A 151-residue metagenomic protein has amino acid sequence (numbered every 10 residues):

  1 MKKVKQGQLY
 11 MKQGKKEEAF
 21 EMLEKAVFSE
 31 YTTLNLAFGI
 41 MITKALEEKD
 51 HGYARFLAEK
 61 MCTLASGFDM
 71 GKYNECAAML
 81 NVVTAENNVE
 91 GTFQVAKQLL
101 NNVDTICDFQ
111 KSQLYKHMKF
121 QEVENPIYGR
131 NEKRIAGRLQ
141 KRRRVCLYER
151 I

Functional and structural regions predicted by a protein language model:
M1-K5, E30-I40, F68-C76: Generic helix N-cap/helix-start motif at coil->alpha-helix transitions
V4-Q8, E24, G39-L46, A77 (+1 more regions): Amphipathic alpha-helical repeat scaffolds
L9, T43-K44, V82-A85, R138 (+1 more regions): Residue-level signature for tetratricopeptide repeat
E24-T33, E59-M70, Q98-T105: Solenoid-like repeat scaffolds
K133-I151: Terminal, low-structured helical/coil segments at or just beyond the last alpha-helical repeat
